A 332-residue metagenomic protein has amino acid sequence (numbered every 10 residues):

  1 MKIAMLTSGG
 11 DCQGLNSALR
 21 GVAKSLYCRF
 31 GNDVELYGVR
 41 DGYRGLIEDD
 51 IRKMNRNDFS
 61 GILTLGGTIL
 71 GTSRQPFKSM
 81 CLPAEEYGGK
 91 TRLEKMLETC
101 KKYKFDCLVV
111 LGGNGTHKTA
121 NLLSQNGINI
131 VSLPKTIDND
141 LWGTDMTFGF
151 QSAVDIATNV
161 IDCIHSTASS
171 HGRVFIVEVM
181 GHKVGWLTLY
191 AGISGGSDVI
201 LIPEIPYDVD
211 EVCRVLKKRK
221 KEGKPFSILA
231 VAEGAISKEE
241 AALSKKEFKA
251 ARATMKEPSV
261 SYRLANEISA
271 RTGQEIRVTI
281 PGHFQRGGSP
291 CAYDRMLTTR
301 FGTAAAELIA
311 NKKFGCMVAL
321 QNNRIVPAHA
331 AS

Functional and structural regions predicted by a protein language model:
M1-T7, A18-K104, G115, S237-A242 (+6 more regions): A cross-family phosphate/adenosyl-ligand binding-site feature
L6-T7, G38-R40, G71, V110-G112 (+7 more regions): Short beta-strand segments
C12-V22, L46-I47, L93-E94, F105-N121 (+5 more regions): Short glycine/serine/threonine-rich phosphate/pyrophosphate-binding segments that cradle anionic phosphate groups
R20-R29, K53-D58, L122-S132, F148-S152 (+1 more regions): A glycine- and small-aliphatic-rich helix-loop capping segment at beta-alpha/alpha-beta transitions that lines
F30-G31, L123-T147, L201-D208: Short, acidic/small-residue loops that bind anionic groups at enzyme active sites
G45, T99, V110-G112, K118-L122 (+3 more regions): Accessory alpha-helical/coil subdomains and C-terminal extensions that flank or cap enzyme catalytic cores
G143-S152, G288-R295: Short beta-strand elements at the ligand-binding edges of bilobed clamshell
